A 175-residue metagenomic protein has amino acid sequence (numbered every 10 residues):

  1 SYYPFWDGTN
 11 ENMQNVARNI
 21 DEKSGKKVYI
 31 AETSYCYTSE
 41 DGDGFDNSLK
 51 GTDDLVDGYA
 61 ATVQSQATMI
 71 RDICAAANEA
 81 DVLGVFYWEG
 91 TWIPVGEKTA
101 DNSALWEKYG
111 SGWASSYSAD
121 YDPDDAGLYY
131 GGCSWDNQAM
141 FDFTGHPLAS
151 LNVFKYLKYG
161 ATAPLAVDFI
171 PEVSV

Functional and structural regions predicted by a protein language model:
S1-D54, R71-V82: Glycoside hydrolase catalytic-domain groove-lining segments
G8, N12, G58-S65: Alpha-helix N-cap and loop-to-helix initiation/capping positions
E40-S48, A60-T68, W88-A166: Aromatic-rich peripheral "rim/lid" segments of glycoside hydrolase catalytic domains that contact and position glycan
D53-V56, D122: A generic short-segment signal for beta-strand/edge and adjacent turn/coil regions
V85: Hydrophobic, well-ordered secondary-structure elements that form the walls of internal hydrophobic environments
A166-V175: Short, solvent-exposed loop/edge segments of extracellular or virion-exposed proteins
